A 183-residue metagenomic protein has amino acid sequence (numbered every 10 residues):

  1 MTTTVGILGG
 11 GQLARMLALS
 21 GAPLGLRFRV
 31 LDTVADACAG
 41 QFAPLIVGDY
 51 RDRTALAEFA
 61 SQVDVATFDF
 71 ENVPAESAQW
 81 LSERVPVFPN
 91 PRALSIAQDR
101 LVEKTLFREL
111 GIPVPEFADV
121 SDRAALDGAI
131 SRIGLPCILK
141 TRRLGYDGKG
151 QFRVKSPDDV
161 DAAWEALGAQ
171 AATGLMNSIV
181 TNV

Functional and structural regions predicted by a protein language model:
M1-V102, E109, A124: ATP-binding N-terminal substructure of ATP-dependent carboxylate-amine bond-forming enzymes
A35, R143-G145, V180-V183: Glycine-rich beta-alpha junction loops
E58-F59, L106, G128-A129, A163-A166: CheY-like receiver
F59-Q62, S131-I133, Q170: Glycine-rich phosphate-binding loop signature in dinucleotide/nucleotide-binding domains
F70-E71, T141-R142, S178: Short secondary-structure boundary segments
V85, L106-I112, K140-G148: Acidic/polar active-site rim loop that often engages polyanionic ligands
S95-P136, F152: Glycine-/Pro-rich loop/turn segments that contact NAD(P) or position catalytic residues in Rossmann-like domains
P113-P115, P136-L139, R153-V183: Conserved ATP-binding module of the ATP-grasp superfamily
